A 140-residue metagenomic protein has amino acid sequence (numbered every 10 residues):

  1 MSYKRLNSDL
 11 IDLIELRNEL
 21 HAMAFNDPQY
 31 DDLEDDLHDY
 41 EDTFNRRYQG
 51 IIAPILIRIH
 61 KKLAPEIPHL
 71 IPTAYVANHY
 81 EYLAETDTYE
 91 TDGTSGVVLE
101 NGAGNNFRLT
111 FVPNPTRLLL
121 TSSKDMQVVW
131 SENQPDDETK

Functional and structural regions predicted by a protein language model:
M1-L10: Short, charge/polar-rich alpha-helical segments
D9-M23, Y40, R47: Non-transmembrane amphipathic alpha-helical segments
A22, V76-E81, R117-L119: N-terminal processing/targeting junctions
Y30-D39: Short, charged, amphipathic alpha-helical segments
H38-R108: Long, charge-patterned amphipathic interaction tracts in eukaryotic proteins
T88-K140: Charged, polyampholytic interaction/assembly segments that form long, compositionally biased interfaces
